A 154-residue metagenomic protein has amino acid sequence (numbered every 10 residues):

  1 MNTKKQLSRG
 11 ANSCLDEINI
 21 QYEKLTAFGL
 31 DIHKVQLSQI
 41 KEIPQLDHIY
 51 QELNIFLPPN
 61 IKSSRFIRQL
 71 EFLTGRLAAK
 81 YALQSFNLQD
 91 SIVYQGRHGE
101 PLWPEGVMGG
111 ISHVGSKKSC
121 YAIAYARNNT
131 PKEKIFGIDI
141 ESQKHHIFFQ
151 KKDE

Functional and structural regions predicted by a protein language model:
N2-E154: Core catalytic alpha/beta fold that binds nucleotide/phospho-ligands
